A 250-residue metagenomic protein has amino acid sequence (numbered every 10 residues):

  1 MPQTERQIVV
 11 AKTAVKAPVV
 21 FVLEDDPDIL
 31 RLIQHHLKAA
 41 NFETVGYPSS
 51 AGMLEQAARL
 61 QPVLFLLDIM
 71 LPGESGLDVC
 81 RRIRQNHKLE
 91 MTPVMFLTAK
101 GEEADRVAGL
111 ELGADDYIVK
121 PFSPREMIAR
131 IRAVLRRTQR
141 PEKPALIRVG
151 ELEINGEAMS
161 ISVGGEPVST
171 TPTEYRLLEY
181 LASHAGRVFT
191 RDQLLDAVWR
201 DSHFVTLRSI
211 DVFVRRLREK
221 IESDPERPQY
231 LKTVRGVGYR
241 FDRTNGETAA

Functional and structural regions predicted by a protein language model:
M1-F21, F241, A249-A250: Non-catalytic signal-transmission and effector/linker regions of two-component phosphorelay proteins
E24: Conserved acidic carboxylate
D28-A39: Charged docking surfaces used in two-component/phosphorelay signaling
N41-S49, M53-Q56: Short hydrophobic/Thr-rich beta-strand motif most characteristic of the beta2 strand and flanking loop of CheY-like
S49, S75-D78: Acidic catalytic/metal-coordinating carboxylates
L60-L66, L71: Active-site beta3 strand of CheY-like receiver
L77, R81-N86, M91-R148, A250: Basic, amphipathic DNA-recognition helix from helix-turn-helix-like DNA-binding domains
S160, G165-Y230, R235-V237: Positively charged, aromatic-enriched patches within helix-turn-helix-type DNA-binding elements, predominantly
